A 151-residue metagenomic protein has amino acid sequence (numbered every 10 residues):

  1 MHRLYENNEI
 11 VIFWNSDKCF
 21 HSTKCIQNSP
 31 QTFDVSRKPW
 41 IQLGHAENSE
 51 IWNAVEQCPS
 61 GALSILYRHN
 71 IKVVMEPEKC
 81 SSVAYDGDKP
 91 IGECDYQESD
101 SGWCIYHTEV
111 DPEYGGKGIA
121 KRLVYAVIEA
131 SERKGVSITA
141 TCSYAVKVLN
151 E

Functional and structural regions predicted by a protein language model:
M1-E9: A detector for short, charged/polar N-terminal pre-domain segments
K24-R37, V55-Y67: Iron-sulfur cluster-binding cysteine motifs and their immediate structural context in ferredoxin-like electron-transfer
I41-W52: Short linker/helix segments within small regulatory modules
C80-I91: Conserved beta-hairpin
K89-Q97, C104: Conserved beta-strand in the GNAT
T108-G115: A short, internal acetyl-CoA/4′-phosphopantetheine-binding micro-motif in the GNAT/acyltransferase core
G116-E129: Conserved acetyl-CoA-binding loop-helix of GNAT-fold acetyltransferases
E129-S143: Conserved GNAT acetyl-CoA-binding A-motif
